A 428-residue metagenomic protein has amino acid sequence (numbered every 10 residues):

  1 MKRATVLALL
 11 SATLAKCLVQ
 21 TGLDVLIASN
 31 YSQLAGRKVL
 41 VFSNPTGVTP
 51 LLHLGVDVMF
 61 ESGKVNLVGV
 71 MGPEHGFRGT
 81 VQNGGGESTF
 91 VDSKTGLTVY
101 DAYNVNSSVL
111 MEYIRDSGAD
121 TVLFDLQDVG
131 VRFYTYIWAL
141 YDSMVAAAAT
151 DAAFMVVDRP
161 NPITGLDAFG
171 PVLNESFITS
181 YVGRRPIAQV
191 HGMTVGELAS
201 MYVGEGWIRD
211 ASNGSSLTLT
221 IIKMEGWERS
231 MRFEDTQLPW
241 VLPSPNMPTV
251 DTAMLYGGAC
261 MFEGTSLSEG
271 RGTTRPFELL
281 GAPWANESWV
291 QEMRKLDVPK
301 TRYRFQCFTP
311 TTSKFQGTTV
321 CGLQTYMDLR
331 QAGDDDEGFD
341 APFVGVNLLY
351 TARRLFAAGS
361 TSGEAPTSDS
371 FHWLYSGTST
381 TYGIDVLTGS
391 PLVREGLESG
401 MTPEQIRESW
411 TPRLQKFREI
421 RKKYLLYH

Functional and structural regions predicted by a protein language model:
M1-C17: Fungal secretory targeting signals
N66-H75, V157: Short internal beta-strands
G79-N83, M155-I178: Glycine-rich, charge-decorated loop segments at or immediately adjacent to ligand/cofactor-binding or catalytic sites
N83-A119, V131: Glycine-rich oxoanion-binding loops at beta->alpha junctions
D128-L140: Glycine/threonine-rich flexible loop motifs
I178-Y256: Conserved anion/nucleotide-ligand pocket segment
G226-Q316: Glycine-rich, aromatic-lined ligand/substrate-binding cores of catalytic and carbohydrate-binding domains
A282-R407: Conserved functional hotspot residues or short segments at active or partner-binding sites across diverse domains
